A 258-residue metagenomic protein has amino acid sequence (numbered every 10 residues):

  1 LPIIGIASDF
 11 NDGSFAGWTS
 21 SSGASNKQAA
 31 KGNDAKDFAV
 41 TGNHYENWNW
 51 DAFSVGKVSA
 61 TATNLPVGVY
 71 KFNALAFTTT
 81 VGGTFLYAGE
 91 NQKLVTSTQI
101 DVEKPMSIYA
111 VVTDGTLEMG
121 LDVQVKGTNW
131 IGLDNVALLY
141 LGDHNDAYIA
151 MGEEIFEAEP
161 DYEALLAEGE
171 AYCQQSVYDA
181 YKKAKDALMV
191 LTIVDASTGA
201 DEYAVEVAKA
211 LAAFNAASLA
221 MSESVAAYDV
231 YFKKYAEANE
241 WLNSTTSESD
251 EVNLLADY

Functional and structural regions predicted by a protein language model:
D9-W48: Extracellular glycan-recognition surfaces and repeat-rich motifs
F10, V55-V81, M106-V111, V136: Extra-cytoplasmic beta-strand recognition segments
V40-K57, T98-I100: Extracellular beta-rich ligand/substrate-recognition surface
V81-Q92: Short, surface-exposed beta-strand/strand-loop-strand elements in extracellular ectodomains
D101-G120: Short, surface-exposed tryptophan/glycine-enriched loops that mediate extracellular molecular recognition
G120-W130: Short beta-strand-plus-loop segments that form exposed binding edges in beta-rich domains
T128-I149: Exposed low-complexity, polar/acidic, P/S/T/G-rich flexible segments that act as propeptides, protease-susceptible
H144-A196, L211-Y258: Amphipathic, heptad-repeat alpha-helical segments
